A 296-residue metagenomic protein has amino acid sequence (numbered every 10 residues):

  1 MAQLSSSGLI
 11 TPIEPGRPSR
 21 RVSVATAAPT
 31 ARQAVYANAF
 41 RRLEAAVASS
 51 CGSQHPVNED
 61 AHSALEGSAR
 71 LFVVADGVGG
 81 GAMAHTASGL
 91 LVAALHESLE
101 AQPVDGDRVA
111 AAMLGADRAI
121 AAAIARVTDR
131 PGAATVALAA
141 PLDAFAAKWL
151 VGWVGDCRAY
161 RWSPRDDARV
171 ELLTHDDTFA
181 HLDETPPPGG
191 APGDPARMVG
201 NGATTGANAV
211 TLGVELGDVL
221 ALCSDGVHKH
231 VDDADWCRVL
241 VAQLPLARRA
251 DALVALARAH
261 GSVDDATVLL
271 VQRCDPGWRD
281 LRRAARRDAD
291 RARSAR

Functional and structural regions predicted by a protein language model:
M1-R296: PP2C/PPM-type serine/threonine phosphatase catalytic domain
